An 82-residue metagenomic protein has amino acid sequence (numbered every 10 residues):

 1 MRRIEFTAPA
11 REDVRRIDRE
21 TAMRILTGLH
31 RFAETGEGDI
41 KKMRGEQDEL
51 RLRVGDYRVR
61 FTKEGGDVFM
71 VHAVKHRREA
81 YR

Functional and structural regions predicted by a protein language model:
M1-E12, R16-M23, E37-G38, V54-Y57 (+1 more regions): Enriched for short, Lys/Arg-rich terminal
T27-L52: A short, surface-exposed loop/turn module that caps and links secondary-structure elements
